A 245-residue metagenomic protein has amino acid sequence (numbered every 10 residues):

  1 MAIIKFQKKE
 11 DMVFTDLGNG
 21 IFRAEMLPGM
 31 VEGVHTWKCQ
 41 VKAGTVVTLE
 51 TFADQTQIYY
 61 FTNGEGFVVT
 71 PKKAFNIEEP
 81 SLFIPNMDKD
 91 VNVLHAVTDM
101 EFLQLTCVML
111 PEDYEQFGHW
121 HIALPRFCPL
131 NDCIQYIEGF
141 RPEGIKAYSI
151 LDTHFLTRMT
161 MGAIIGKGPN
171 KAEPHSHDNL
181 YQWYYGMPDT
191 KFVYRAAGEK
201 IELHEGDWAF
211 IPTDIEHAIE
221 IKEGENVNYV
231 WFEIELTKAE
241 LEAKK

Functional and structural regions predicted by a protein language model:
M1-K38, V46-I58, F67, I77-L82 (+3 more regions): Sequence termini and other peripheral, non-core segments
T15-L49, G139-Y181: A short glycine-rich, His/Asp/Glu-containing loop-to-beta-strand
T36-Q40, I58, A74, L82-I84 (+4 more regions): Conserved hydrophobic/aromatic beta-strand scaffold that supports enzyme active sites
V46, E50-E79, Y181-E205: A short beta-strand-loop-beta hairpin characteristic of the jelly-roll/cupin
I77-A96, L203-E223, E233-I234: Conserved metal-binding segment of the jelly-roll/cupin
F83-I84, V97-Q116, G224-A243: A short hydrophobic beta-strand segment most commonly corresponding to one strand of the jelly-roll/cupin
V93-G162: Surface-exposed beta-loop interaction hotspot
P169, E173-P212, I219-V227: Intrinsically disordered, low-complexity segments enriched in Gly and acidic/Ser/Thr residues that form flexible
